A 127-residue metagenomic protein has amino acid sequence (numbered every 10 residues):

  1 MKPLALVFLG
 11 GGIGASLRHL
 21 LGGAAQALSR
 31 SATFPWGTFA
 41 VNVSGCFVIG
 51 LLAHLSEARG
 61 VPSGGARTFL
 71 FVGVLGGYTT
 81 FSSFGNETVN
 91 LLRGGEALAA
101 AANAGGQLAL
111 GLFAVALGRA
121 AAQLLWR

Functional and structural regions predicted by a protein language model:
M1-R127: Membrane-interface helix-loop junctions in multi-pass transporters/channels
